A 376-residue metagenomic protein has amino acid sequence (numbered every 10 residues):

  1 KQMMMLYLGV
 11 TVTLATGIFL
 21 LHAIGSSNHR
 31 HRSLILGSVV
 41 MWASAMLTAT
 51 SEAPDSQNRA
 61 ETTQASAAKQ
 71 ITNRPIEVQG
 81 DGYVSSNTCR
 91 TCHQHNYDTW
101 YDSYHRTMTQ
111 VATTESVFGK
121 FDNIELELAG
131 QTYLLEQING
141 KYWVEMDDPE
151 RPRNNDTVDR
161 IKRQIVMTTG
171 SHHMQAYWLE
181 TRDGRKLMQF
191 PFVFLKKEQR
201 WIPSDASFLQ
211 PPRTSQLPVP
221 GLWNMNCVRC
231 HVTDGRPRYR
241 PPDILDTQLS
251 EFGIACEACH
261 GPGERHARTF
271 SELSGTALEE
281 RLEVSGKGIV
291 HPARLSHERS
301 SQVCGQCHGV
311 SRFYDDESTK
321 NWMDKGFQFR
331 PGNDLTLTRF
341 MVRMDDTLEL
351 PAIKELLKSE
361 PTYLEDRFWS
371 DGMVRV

Functional and structural regions predicted by a protein language model:
K1-G25: Membrane-embedded alpha-helical segments of integral membrane proteins
K1-V10, G82, T214-P220, L249: Membrane-entry segments of alpha-helical transmembrane domains in multi-pass membrane proteins
R30-P54: Internal/C-terminal transmembrane anchor helices
D55-N73, G80, N87, H95-G170 (+5 more regions): Primarily the internal scaffold of c-type cytochrome electron-transfer domains, especially repeated/multiheme c-type
L195, L217-P220, P242-D243: Flexible coil/turn and secondary-structure edge motifs
S207-L209, P220-N226, V232: A gly/proline- and charged-residue-enriched helix-loop-helix capping module
